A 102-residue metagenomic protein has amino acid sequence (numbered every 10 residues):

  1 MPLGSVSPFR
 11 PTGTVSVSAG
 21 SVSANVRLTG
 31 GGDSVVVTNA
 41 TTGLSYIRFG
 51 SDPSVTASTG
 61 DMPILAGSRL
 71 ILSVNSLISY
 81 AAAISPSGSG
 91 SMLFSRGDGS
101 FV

Functional and structural regions predicted by a protein language model:
M1-S16, R96-V102: Short, intrinsically disordered N-terminal pre-domain segments
R10-G31, V55-S58, G88: Surface-exposed ligand/attachment interfaces on beta-rich extracellular proteins
T14-S18, N25, Y46, P63 (+2 more regions): Ser/Thr- (and often Asn-) enriched beta-sheet segments in non-cytosolic proteins
G30, S34-T41, S85: Asparagine-centered strand-capping/turn motif at beta-strand->loop junctions
T38-S58, L93-S95: Short, surface-exposed beta-strand/strand-loop-strand elements in extracellular ectodomains
I64-I78: Beta-sandwich interaction modules
Y80-V102: Terminal connector regions
